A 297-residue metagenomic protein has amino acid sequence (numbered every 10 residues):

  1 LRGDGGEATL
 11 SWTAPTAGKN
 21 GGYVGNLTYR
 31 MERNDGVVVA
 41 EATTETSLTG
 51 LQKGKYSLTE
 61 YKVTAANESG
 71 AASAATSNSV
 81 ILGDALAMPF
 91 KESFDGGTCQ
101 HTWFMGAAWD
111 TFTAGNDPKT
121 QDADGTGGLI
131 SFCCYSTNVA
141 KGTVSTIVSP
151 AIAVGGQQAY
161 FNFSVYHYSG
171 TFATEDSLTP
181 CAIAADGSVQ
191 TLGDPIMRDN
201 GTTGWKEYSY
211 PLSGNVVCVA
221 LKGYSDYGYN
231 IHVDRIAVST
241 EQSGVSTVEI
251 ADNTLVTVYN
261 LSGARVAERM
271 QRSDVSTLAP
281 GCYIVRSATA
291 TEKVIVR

Functional and structural regions predicted by a protein language model:
L1-V24, E68-A87: Pro/Thr/Ser/Gly-rich low-complexity, intrinsically disordered linker/stalk tracts
G50-A72: Beta-strand-rich modules
A87-S136: Extracellular glycan-recognition surfaces and repeat-rich motifs
F94, I147-S169, L178, V216-S225 (+1 more regions): Extracellular beta-strand-rich recognition modules
V139-G156, W205-E207: Short beta-strands within extracellular/lumenal beta-sheet-rich domains
K141-S145, A173, Y224-T240: Extracellular carbohydrate recognition
G187-G214: Extracellular carbohydrate recognition and processing domains and analogous Trp-centered ligand-binding platforms
S243-R297: C-terminal outer-membrane/trafficking sorting elements
